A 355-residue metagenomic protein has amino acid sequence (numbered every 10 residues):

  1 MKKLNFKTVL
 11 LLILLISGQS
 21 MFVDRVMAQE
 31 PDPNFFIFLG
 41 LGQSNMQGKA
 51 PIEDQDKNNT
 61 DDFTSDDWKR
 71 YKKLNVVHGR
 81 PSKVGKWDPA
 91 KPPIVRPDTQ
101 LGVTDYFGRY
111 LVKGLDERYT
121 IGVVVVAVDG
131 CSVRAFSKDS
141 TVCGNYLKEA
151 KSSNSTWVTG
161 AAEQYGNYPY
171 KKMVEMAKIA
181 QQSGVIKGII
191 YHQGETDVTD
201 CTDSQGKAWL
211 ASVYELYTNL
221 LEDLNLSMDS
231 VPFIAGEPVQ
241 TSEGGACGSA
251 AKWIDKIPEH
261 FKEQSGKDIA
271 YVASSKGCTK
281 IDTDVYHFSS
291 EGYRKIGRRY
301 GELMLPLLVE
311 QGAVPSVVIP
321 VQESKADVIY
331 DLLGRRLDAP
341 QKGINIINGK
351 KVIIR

Functional and structural regions predicted by a protein language model:
M1-Q29: Bacterial Sec-dependent N-terminal signal peptides
M27-N34, P320-A326: Extreme N-terminus of proteins, especially the signal/transit-peptide cleavage junction and the first residues
Q29-G312: Cell-envelope and extracellular/periplasmic
E310-L333: Residue-level detector of functionally pivotal "anchor" positions at catalytic/ligand-binding pockets or at interdomain
L333-G334, N348: A cross-kingdom C-terminal cell-surface attachment/processing module
P340-K342: Extracellular Ig-like/FN3 beta-sandwich strand-entry sites
I344-R355: C-terminal tail/sorting-segment detector
